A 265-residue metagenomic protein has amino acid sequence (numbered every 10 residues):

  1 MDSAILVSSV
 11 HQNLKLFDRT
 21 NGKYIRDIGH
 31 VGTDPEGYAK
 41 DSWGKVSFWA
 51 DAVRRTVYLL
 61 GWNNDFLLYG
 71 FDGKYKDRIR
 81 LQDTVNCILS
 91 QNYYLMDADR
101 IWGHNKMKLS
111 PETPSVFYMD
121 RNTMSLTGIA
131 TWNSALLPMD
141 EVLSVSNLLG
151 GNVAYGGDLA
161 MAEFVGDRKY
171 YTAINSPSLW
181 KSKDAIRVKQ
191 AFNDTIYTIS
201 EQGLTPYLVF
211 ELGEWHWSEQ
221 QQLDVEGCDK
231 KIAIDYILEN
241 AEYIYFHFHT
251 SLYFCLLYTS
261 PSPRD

Functional and structural regions predicted by a protein language model:
M1, S47-A52, N92-D97, S146-K183 (+1 more regions): Structural signature of eukaryotic scaffold interfaces centered on beta-propeller domains
S3-S9, R55-G61, D99-S110, K181-Q190 (+1 more regions): Short beta-strand elements that form the blades of beta-propeller/WD-repeat-like and other beta-sheet-rich scaffold
S8-G29: Beta-propeller domains
N13, D65-L67, P111-F117, N193-Y197 (+1 more regions): Structural motif
Y24-R55, D83: Blade-loop segments of beta-propeller domains
I25-H30, D77-D83, L126-A135, T205-G213 (+1 more regions): Beta-propeller fold detector
N63-D65, F71-P114, I129-V142: Asp-box/WD-like beta-propeller blade repeats and closely related beta-sheet repeat scaffolds
Y258-D265: Conserved small/polar residues in nucleotide/adenosyl-binding loops
